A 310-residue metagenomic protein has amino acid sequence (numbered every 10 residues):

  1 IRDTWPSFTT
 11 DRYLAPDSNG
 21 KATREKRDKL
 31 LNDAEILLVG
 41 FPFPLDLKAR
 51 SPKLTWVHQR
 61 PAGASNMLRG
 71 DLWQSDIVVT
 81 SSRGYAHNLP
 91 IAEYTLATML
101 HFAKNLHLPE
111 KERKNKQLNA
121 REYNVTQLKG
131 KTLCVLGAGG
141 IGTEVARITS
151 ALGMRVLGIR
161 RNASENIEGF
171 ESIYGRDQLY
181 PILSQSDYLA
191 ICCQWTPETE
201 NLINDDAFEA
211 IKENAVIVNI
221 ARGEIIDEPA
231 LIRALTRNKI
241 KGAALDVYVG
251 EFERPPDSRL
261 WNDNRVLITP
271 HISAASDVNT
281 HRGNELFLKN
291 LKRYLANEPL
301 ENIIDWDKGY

Functional and structural regions predicted by a protein language model:
I1-I36: N-terminal glycine-/charge-rich "phosphate-binding" loop or analogous flexible N-terminal tail
D33-E110, V125: Phosphate/diphosphate ligand-binding glycine-rich loop within oxidoreductases
D46-S51, M67-Q74, R147-T149, N162-E171 (+1 more regions): Short loop/helix-cap segments at secondary-structure boundaries that form the rim of catalytic
D76, K129-T132, N214: Phosphate-coordination loops involved in phosphoryl transfer and adenosine-cofactor binding
A92-L108, S150-M154, N284-E298: Oxidoreductase and adenylate-handling cofactor-binding alpha/beta cores
P109-E144: Glycine-rich NAD(P)-binding loop of Rossmann-like domains
N162-R259: Rossmann-like adenosine-cofactor binding region
N214, I220-Y310: Rossmann-like dinucleotide-binding domain for NAD(H)/NADP(H)
